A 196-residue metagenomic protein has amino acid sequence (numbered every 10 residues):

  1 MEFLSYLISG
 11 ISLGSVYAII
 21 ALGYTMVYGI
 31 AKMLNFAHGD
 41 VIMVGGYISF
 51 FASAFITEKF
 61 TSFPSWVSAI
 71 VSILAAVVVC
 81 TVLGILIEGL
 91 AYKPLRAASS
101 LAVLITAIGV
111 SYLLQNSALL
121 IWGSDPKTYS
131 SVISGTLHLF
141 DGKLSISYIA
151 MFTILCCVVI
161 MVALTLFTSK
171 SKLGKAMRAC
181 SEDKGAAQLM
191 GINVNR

Functional and structural regions predicted by a protein language model:
M1-A31, F36-C180, Q188, N195-R196: Small-residue-rich transmembrane alpha-helical segments that form helix-helix packing/gating elements in polytopic
